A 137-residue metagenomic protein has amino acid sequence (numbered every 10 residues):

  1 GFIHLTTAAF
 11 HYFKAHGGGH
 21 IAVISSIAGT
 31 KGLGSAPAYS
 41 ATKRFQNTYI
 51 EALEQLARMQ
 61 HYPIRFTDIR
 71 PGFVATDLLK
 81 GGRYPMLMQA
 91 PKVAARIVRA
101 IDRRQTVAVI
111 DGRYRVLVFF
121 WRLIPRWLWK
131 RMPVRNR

Functional and structural regions predicted by a protein language model:
T6, T42: Active-site helix of classical SDR
A8-G17: A short helix-coil junction within the Rossmann-fold of NAD(P)-dependent oxidoreductases
K14-A15, A57-Y62, V74: A short hydrophobic alpha-helix cap/turn motif
S26: Residue(s) in the substrate-gating loop at a strand-loop-helix junction that position the organic substrate next
K31, A52-I64: Active-site-adjacent segment of SDR/Rossmann-fold oxidoreductases
K31-P37, G82: Active-site loop immediately N-terminal to the catalytic Tyr-X3-Lys motif of short-chain dehydrogenase/reductase
R65-P71, A75: Conserved SDR Rossmann-fold cofactor-binding beta-strand/turn motif
D68, K80-V118: C-terminal helical subdomain
